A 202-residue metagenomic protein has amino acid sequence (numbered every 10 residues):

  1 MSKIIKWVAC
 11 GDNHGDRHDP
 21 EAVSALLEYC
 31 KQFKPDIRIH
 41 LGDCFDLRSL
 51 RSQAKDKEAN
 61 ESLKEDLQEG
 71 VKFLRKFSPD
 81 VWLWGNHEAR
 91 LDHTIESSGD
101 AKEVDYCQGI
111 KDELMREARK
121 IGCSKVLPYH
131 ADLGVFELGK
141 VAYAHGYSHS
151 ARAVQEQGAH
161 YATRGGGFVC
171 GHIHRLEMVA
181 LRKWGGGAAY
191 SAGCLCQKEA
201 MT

Functional and structural regions predicted by a protein language model:
S2, K31-K34, R75-F77, R119-G122 (+3 more regions): Flexible, charged surface loops at secondary-structure boundaries
K3-K6, R48-Q53, Y106-D112, L133-F136 (+2 more regions): Generic detector of short, locally flexible boundary/turn motifs and exposed helical patches
K6-K120: Core catalytic region of metal-dependent phosphoesterases/phosphodiesterases, especially metallo-beta-lactamase-like
P20-E21, S124-P128, S150-A153: Short gly/ser/thr-rich secondary-structure transition/capping motifs
S24-L27, Q68, Y129-A131, V135 (+2 more regions): A generic local structural motif
P79-R90, P128-A131, V169-E177: Short secondary-structure transition/capping segments
S98-A142, G146, I173, S191-E199: Active-site-proximal loop/helix segment associated with metal-binding centers of metalloenzymes
V141-T202: Conserved beta-sheet core of the metallophosphoesterase superfamily
